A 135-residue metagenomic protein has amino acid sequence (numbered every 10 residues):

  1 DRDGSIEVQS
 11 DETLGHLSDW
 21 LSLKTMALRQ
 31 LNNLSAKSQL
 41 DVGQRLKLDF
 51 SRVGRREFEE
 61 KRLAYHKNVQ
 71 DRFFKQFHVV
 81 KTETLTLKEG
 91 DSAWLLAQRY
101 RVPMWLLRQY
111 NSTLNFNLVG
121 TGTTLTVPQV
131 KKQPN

Functional and structural regions predicted by a protein language model:
D1-N135: Extracytoplasmic low-complexity/disordered linkers and repeat tracts associated with LysM-containing
